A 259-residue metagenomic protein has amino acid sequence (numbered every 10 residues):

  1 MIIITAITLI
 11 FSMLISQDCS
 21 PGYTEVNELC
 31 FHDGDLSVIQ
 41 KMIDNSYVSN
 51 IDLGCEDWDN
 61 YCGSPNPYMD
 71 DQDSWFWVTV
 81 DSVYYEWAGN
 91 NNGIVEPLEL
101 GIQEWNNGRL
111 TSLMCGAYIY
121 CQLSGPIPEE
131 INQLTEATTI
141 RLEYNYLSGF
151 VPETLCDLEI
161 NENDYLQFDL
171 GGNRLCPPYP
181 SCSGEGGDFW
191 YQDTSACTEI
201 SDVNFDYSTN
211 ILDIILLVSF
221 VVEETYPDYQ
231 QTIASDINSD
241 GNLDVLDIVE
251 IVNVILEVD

Functional and structural regions predicted by a protein language model:
I2-S16: Sec-dependent N-terminal signal peptides
L14-Q122, I127, E159, G172-S201 (+1 more regions): N-terminal capping/linker segments that flank leucine-rich repeat
G34-K41, P126, F150, D213-L216 (+1 more regions): Extracytoplasmic/secreted proteins, especially bacterial periplasmic and envelope-associated proteins
G108, N132-T135, C156-N163: Inter-repeat linker/turn residues at the boundaries of leucine-rich repeats
T111-G116, T138-L142, L166-L170: Conserved hydrophobic beta-strand positions in leucine-rich repeat
Q122, I131-I140: Extracellular repeat-rich scaffold modules on cell surfaces
E130, F150, T154-L155: C-terminal per-repeat helix/turn "cap" of leucine-rich repeat
S195-D259: Cellulosome-associated attachment modules in secreted, modular CAZymes
